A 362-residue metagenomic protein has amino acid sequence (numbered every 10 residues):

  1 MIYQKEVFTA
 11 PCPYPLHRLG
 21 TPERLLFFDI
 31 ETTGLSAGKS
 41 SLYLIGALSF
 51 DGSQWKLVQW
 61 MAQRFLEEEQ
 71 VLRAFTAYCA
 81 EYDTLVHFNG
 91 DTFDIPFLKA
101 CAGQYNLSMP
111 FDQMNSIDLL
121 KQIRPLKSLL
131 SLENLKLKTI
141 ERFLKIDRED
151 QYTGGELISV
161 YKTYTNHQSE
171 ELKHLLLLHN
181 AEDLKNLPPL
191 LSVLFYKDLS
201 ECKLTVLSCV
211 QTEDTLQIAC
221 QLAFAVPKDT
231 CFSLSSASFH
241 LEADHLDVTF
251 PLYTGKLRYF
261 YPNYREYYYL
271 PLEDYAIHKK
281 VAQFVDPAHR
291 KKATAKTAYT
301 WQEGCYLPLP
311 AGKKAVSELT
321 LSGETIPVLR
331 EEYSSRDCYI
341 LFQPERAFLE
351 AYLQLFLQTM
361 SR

Functional and structural regions predicted by a protein language model:
M1-F28, T33-S40, F50-R362: DEDD superfamily 3′-5′ metal-dependent exonuclease/proofreading module
I45-A47: Short beta-strand scaffold segments in enzyme catalytic cores
